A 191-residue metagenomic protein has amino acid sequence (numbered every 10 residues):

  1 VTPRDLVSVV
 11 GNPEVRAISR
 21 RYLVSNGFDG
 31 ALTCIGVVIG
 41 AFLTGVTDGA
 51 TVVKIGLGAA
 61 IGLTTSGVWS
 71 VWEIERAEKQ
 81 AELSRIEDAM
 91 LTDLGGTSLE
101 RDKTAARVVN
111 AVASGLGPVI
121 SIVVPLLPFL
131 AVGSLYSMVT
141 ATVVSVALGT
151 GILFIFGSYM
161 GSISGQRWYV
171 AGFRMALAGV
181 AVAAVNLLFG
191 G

Functional and structural regions predicted by a protein language model:
T2-F28, G58, G62-G117: Cytosol/matrix-facing amphipathic helices and coiled-coil assembly/linker segments of eukaryotic membrane proteins
Y22-T44: The first (N-terminal) embedded transmembrane alpha-helix
D29-V37, N110-L126, A178: Core segments of transmembrane alpha-helices that mediate helix-helix packing or line hydrophobic substrate/ligand
G36, G40, T65-E73, V124-V132 (+2 more regions): Alpha-helical membrane-inserting segments
G40-I55, L127-T140, L187-G191: Helix-coil boundary and interhelical linker segments in multi-pass alpha-helical membrane proteins
T44, D48, E73-I86, V132 (+3 more regions): Membrane-interfacial segments
M138-G151: Structural signature of hydrophobic alpha-helical transmembrane segments
I155-A181: Interfacial loop-to-transmembrane junctions
